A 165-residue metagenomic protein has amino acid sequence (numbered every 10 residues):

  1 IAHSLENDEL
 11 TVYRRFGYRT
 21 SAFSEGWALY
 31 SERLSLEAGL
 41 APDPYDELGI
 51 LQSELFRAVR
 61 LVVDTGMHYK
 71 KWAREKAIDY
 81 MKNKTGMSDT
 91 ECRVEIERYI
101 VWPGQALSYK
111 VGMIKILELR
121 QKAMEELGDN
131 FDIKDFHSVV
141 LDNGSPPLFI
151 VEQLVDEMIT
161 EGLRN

Functional and structural regions predicted by a protein language model:
I1-N165: N-terminal maturation segment of proteins
